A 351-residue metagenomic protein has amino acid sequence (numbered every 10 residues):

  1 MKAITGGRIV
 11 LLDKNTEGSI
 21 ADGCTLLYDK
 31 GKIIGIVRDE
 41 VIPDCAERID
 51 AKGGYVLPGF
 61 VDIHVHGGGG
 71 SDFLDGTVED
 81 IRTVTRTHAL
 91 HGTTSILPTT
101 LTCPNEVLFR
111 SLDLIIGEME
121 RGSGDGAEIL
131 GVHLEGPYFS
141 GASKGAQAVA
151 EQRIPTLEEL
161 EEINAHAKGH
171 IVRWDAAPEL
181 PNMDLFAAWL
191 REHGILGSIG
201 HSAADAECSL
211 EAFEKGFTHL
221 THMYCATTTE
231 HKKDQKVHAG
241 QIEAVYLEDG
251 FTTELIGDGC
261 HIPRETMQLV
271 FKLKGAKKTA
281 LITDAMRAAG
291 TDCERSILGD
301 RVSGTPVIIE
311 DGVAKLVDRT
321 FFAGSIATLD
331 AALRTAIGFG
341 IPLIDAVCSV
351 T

Functional and structural regions predicted by a protein language model:
M1-I42: N-terminal metal-binding scaffold of metallo-dependent hydrolase/deaminase domains
K2-G6, I42-R82, R86: Replace "His-x-His-based motif
G53, H88, L134, L190 (+3 more regions): Conserved, mostly hydrophobic/aromatic
Y55, I63, F73-A127, E151-H166 (+1 more regions): Alpha-helical scaffold segments that flank or form the walls of functional sites
H66, R82-S111, A127-S140, A167-E179 (+3 more regions): Divalent metal-dependent hydrolysis catalytic cores, especially in the metallo-beta-lactamase
G67-V78, A146-R153, L196-G200: Active-site mouth loops of central-metabolism enzymes
E161-D292: Active-site core of metal-dependent hydrolases
V237-G259, F271-T283, A289-T351: His/Asp/Glu-enriched, well-ordered alpha-helical/loop segment that forms or immediately abuts the divalent-metal
